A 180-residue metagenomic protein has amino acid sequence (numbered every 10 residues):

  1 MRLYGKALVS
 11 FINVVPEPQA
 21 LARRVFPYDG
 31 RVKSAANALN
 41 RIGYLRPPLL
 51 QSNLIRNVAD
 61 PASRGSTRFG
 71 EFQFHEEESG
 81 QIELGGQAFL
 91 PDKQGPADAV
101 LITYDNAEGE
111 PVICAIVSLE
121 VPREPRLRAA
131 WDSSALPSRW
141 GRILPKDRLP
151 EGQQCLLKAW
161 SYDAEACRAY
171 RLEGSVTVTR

Functional and structural regions predicted by a protein language model:
M1-E83, L90, V176: Intrinsically disordered, polar/acidic, low-complexity terminal segments
L90-A97, P150-E151: A short beta-turn/strand-edge loop motif at beta-sheet boundaries
L101-T103: Beta-strand signatures of extracellular beta-sandwich domains
E108-S134, G174-T177: Solvent-exposed serine/threonine-rich low-complexity stretches and specific carbohydrate-binding patches
P137-P150: Signal that preferentially marks extracellular ectodomain short beta-strand elements of beta-sandwich modules
Q153-L157: Exposed beta-strand face motif in extracellular beta-rich ectodomains
A159-S161: Conserved structural position at the C-terminal beta-strand of extracellular beta-sandwich adhesion modules
E165-R180: Short beta-strand elements
